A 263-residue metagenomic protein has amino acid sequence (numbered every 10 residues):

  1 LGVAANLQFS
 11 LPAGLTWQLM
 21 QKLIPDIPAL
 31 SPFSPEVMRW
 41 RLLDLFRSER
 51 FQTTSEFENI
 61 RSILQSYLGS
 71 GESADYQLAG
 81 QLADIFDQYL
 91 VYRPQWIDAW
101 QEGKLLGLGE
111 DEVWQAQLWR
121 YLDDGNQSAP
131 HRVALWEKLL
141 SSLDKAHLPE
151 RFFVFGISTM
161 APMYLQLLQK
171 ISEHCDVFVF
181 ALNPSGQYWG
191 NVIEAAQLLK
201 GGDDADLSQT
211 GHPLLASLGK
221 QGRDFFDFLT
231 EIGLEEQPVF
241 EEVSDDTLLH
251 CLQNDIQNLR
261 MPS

Functional and structural regions predicted by a protein language model:
L1-S263: Nucleic acid-machinery interaction/catalytic patches
